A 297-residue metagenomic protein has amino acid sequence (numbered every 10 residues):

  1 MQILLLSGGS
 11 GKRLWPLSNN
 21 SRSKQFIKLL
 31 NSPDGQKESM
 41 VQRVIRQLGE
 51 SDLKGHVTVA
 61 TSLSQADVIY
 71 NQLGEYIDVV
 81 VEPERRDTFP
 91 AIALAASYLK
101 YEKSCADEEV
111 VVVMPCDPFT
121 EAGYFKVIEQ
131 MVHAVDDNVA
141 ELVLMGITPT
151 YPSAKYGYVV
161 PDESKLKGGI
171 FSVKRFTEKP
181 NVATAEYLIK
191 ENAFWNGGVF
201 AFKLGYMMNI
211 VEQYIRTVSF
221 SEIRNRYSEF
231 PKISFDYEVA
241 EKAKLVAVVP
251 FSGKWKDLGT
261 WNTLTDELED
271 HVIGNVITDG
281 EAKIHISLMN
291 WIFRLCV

Functional and structural regions predicted by a protein language model:
Q2-L5, W15-N20, L30-V113, F119-F125: Conserved N-terminal catalytic core of the sugar/cofactor nucleotidyltransferase
S7, T61, P115, I147 (+1 more regions): Short beta-strand/turn micro-motifs composed of small residues that flank or help shape donor/cofactor-binding pockets
S10, P118: Active-site metal-binding loops of divalent metal-dependent hydrolases
S21, Q36-S39, D87-P90, K126 (+7 more regions): Conserved active-site and cofactor/substrate-binding residues in soluble primary-metabolism enzymes
F26, V41, A95, D117 (+3 more regions): Residue-level signal for inorganic ion chemistry
T58, V111, V199-F200, K256: A residue-level structural signature of the nucleotidyltransferase/glycosyltransferase Rossmann-like core
E121-S219, I223-Y227: Conserved core of the sugar-phosphate nucleotidyltransferase
F202-V297: Left-handed beta-helix
